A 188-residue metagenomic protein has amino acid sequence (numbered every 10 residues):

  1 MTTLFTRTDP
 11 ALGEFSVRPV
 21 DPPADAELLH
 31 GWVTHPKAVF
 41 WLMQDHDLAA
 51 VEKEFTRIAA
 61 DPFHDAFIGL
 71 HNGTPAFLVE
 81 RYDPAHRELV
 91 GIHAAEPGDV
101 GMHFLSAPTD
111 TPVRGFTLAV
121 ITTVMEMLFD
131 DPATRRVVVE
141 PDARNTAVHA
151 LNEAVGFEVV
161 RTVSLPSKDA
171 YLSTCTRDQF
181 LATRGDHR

Functional and structural regions predicted by a protein language model:
M1-P23, L181-R188: Conserved N-terminal entry element of GNAT/NAT acetyltransferase domains
G31-D45: Helix-loop element at the rim of GNAT/NAT acetyltransferase active sites that forms part of the acceptor-substrate
T56, A60-G101, L105-T109: Acetyl-CoA-dependent GNAT
A85, E140, E158-L172: Conserved catalytic-core motifs of GNAT/GCN5-like acyltransferases
G98, L165-R188: C-terminal "cap" of GNAT-fold acetyltransferases
V113-M127, A150, A154: Conserved acetyl-CoA-binding loop-helix of GNAT-fold acetyltransferases
D130-P141: Conserved GNAT acetyl-CoA-binding A-motif
A143-R161: Conserved active-site alpha-helix within GNAT-family acetyltransferase domains
